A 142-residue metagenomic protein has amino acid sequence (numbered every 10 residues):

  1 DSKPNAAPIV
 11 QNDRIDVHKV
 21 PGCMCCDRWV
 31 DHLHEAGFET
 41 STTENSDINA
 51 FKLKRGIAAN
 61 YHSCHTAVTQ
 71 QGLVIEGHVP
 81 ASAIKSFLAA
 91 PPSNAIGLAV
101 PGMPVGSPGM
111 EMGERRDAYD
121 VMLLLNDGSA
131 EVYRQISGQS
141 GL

Functional and structural regions predicted by a protein language model:
D1-K3, L142: N-terminal targeting signals for export/organelle localization
P8-V30, H34-A36, T69: Local sequence-structure signature of Cys/Sec-based thiol-disulfide redox active-site neighborhoods
H18-V20, T43-S46, H78, P101-M103: Active-site-proximal beta-strand/loop segments in catalytic clefts of secreted hydrolases
G22, W29, E44-D47, P80-I84: Stable alpha-helical elements in mature extracytoplasmic
M24, N49, S107: Flexible, glycine-rich phosphate/dinucleotide-binding loops and adjacent beta-alpha linkers at cofactor/substrate
V30-A50: Conserved helix-turn-beta segment immediately C-terminal to the redox Cys motif in thioredoxin-like folds
E39, I57-A58: Short coil/loop linkers at secondary-structure junctions
K54, N60-L142: Thiol/selenol-based redox catalytic cores and closely related redox-interacting motifs
